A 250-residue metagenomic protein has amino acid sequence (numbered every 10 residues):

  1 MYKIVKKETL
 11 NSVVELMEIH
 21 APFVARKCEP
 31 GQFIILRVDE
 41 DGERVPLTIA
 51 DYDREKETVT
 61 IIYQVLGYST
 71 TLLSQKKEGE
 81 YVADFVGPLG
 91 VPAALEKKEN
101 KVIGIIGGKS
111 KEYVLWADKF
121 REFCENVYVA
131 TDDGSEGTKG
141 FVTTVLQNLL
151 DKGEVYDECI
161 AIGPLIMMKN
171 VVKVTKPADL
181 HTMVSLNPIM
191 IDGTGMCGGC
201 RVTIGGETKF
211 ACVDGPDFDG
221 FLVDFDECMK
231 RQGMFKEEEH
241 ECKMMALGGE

Functional and structural regions predicted by a protein language model:
M1-K77: Ferredoxin-reductase
K6, D51, V129-T131, V184 (+1 more regions): Structural signal for conserved beta-strand scaffold positions within catalytic alpha/beta enzyme cores
G42-D51, L89-K97, C212: Short, Lys/Arg- and Gly-enriched loop/turn segments at beta-strand edges
T71-I189: FNR/FR-type flavoprotein reductase catalytic core
L165, N187-D217, M244-L247: Local cysteine-cluster metal-coordination motifs and their immediate loop/turn environment, predominantly Fe-S cluster
F210-D214, F218-E250: Short Fe-S-cluster ligation motifs
